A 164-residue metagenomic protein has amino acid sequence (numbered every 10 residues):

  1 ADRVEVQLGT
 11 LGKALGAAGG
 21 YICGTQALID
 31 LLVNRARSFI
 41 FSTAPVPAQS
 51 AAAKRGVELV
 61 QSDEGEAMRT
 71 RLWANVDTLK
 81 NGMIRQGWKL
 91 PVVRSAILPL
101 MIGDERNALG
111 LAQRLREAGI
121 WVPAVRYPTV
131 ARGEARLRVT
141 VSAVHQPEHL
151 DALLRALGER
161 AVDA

Functional and structural regions predicted by a protein language model:
A1-V6: Active-site pre-lysine segment of PLP-dependent enzymes
T10, A14-M83, W88-P91: PLP-dependent aminotransferase class I/II
L32, L111, H149-L153: Hydrophobic side chains in well-ordered alpha-helices
N34, I120-P123: Short gly/ser/thr-rich secondary-structure transition/capping motifs
A51, T70, R106, E148-D151: A generic "alpha-helical surface" signal
E66-D77, I84-G119, Y127-T129, G133-E134 (+1 more regions): Conserved PLP-binding catalytic core of the aspartate aminotransferase-like
E117-W121, T129-A164: PLP-dependent enzyme catalytic core of the Aspartate aminotransferase-like
